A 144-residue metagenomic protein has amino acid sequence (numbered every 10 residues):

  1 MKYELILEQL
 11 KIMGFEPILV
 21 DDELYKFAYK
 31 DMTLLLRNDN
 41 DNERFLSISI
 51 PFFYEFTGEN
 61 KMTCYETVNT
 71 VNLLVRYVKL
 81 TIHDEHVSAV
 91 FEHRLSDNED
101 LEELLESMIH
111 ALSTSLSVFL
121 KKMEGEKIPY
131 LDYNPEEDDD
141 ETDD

Functional and structural regions predicted by a protein language model:
M1-L35: Charge-rich, low-complexity N-terminal segments
I18-V20, R37-D41, H83: Short beta-strand micro-motifs enriched in acidic
L24-Y25, E43-L46, V87: Hydrophobic residues embedded in beta-strands of well-ordered beta-sheets
K30-N60: Long, continuous compositionally biased terminal/linker segments
P51-V90, D144: Short, internal acidic amphipathic alpha-helical interface segments that mediate docking to partner proteins
Y65-V75, L101-K127: Ampiphathic alpha-helical segments that act as solvent-exposed interaction surfaces
K79-S115: A mid-sequence interfacial segment
E124-D144: Short, highly charged C-terminal tails/helix-capping segments
